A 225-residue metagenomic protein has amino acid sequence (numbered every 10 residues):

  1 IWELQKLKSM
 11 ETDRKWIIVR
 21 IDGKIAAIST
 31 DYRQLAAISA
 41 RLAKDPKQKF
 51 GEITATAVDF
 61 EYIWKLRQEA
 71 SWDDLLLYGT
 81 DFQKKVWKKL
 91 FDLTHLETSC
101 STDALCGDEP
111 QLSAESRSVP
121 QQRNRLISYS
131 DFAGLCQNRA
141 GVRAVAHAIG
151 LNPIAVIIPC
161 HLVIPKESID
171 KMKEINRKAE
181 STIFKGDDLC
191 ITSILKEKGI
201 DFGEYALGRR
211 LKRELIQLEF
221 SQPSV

Functional and structural regions predicted by a protein language model:
I1-R139, K173, K178-T192, G199 (+1 more regions): Basic nucleic-acid-binding alpha-helical/helix-turn surface characteristic of O6-alkylguanine DNA
Q83, A140-R143, H161-L162: Short, cationic motifs built from Arg/Lys/His that form the positively charged side of catalytic pockets
A140-A155: Regulatory, non-catalytic segments
H147, H161, R213-E214: Extracytoplasmic/periplasmic beta-strand context in beta-sandwich domains, especially the cupredoxin/COX2 CuA-binding
V156-P165, S193: Short Lys/Arg-enriched helix C-cap and helix-to-coil transition segments that create basic nucleic-acid-contact patches
K166-S168, K198: Short helix-start
G203: Glycine-rich, flexible loop motifs
A206: Conserved catalytic-core motifs of GNAT/GCN5-like acyltransferases
